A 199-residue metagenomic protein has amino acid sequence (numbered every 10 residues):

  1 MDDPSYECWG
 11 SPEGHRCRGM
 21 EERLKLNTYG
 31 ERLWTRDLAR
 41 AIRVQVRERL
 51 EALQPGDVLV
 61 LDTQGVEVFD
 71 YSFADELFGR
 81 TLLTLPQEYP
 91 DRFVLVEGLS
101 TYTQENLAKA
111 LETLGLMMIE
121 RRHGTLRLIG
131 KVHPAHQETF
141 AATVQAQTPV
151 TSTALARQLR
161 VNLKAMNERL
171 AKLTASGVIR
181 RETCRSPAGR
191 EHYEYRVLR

Functional and structural regions predicted by a protein language model:
W9-Q45: STAS-typified acidic loop motif
E31-V58, T63-L116: Amphipathic alpha-helical interaction surfaces in cytosolic regulatory modules
A52-P55, V144-T148: Short helix-capping/hinge SLiMs at alpha-helix to coil transitions
V60, A146-L159: Short acidic, hydrophobic short linear motifs in intrinsically disordered regions
E112-A146, P187-A188: Short alpha-helical segments that sit at the start of domains
T148-V150, A165-E168, G189-E191: Short glycine/proline-centered loop/turn elements that form peptide/ligand docking sites
R160-A175, R181: Short amphipathic alpha-helical interaction segments
T183-R199: Short, cationic-aromatic polyanion-contact patches
